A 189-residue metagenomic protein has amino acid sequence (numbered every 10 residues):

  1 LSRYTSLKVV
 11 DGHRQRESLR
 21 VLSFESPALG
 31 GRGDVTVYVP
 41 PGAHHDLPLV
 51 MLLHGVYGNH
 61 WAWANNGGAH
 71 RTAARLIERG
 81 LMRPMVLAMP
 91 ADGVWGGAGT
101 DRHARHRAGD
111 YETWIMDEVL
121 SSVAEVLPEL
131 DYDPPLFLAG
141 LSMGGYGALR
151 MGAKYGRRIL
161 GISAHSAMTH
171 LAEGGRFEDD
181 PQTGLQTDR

Functional and structural regions predicted by a protein language model:
L1-R189: Non-catalytic cap/lid and distal C-terminal segments of serine-dependent acyl enzymes
